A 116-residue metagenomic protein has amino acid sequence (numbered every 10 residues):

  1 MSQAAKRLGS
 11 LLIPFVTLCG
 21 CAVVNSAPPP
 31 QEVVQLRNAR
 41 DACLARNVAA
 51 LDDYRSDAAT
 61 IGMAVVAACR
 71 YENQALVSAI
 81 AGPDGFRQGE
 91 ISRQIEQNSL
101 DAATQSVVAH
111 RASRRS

Functional and structural regions predicted by a protein language model:
M1-L12: Bacterial N-terminal signal peptides that target proteins for export
A4-A5, A58, Q88: Structural motif marking the loop-to-transmembrane transition
L18-G20: C-terminal motif of bacterial Sec signal peptides marking the signal peptidase cleavage site
A22-N25: Bacterial signal peptide processing site
E32-V77: Short N-proximal segments of mature Sec-exported proteins
G62-S116: Compact alpha-helical subdomains of small soluble proteins
